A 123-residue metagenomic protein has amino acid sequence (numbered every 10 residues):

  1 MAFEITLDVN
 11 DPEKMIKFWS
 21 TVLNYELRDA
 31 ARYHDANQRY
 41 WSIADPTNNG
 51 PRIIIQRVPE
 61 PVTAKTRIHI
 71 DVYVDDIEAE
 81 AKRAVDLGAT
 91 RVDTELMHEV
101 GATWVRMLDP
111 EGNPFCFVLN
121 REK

Functional and structural regions predicted by a protein language model:
M1, Y40-N48, R52-I53, R57-K65 (+1 more regions): Domain-length accessory/inserted modules outside core catalytic folds
M1-K17, V22, R28, K65-I68 (+2 more regions): N-terminal beta-strand motif that seeds the catalytic metal site of vicinal oxygen chelate
T6-G50, D86, H98-E99: Core segments of cupin and vicinal oxygen chelate
D11-E13, I70-E111: Vicinal oxygen chelate
I43-N48, M107-P110, N120: Active-site beta-strand termini and strand-to-loop segments that position acidic
